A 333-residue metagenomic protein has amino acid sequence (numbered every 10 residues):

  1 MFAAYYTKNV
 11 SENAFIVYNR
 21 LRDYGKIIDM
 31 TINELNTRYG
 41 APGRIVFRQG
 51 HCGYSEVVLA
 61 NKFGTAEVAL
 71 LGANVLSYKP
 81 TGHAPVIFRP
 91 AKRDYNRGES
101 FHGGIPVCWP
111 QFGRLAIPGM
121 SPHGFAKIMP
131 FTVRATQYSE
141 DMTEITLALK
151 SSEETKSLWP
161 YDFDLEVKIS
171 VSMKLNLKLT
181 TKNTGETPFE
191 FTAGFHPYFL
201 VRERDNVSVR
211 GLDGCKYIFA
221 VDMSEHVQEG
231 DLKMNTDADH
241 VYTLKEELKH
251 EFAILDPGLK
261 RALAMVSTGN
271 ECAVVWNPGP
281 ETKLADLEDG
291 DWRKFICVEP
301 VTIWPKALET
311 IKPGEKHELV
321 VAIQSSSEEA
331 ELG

Functional and structural regions predicted by a protein language model:
Y5-Y6, F15-K26: Short, positively charged and aromatic/hydrophobic N-terminal segments
I27-K62, L71, K150-T155, D164 (+1 more regions): Beta-strand-rich recognition/accessory modules
V46-F47, M120-S172: Extended, loop-rich substrate-binding clefts of extracytoplasmic carbohydrate-active enzymes
K62-M120: Acidic-aromatic substrate-binding/catalytic surfaces of carbohydrate-active enzymes
L179-G185, S325: Asparagine-centered strand-capping/turn motif at beta-strand->loop junctions
P188-E190, G194, Y198-C272, G333: Active-site/ligand-binding surface loops and adjacent short beta/alpha elements that line catalytic pockets across
